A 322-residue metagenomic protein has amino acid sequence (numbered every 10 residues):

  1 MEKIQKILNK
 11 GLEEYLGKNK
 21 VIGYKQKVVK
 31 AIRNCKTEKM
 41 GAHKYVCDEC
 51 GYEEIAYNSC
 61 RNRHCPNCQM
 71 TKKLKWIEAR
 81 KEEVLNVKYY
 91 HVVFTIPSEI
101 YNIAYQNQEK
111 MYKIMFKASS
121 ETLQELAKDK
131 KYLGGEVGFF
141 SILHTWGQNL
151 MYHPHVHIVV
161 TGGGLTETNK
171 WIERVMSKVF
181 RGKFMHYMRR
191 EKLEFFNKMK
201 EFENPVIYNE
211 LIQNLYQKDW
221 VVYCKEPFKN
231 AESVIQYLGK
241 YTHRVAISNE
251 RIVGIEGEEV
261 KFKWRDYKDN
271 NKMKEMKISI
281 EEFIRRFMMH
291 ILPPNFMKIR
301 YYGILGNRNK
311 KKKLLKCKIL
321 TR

Functional and structural regions predicted by a protein language model:
M1-R322: Beta->alpha loop/short-helix hinge microenvironment recognizer with preference for catalytic Tyr/His contexts
